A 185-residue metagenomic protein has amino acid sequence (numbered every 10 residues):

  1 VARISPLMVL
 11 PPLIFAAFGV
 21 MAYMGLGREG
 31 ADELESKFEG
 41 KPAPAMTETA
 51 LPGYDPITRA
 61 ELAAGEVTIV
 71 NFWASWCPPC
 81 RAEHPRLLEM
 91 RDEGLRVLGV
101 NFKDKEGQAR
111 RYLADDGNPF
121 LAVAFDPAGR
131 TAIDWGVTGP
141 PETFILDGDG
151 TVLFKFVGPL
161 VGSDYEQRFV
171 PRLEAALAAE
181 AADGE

Functional and structural regions predicted by a protein language model:
V1-T49, E185: N-terminal targeting signals for export/organelle localization
R28-E29, T49-P56, V123-D126: Short gly/ser/thr-rich secondary-structure transition/capping motifs
M46-I69: A short beta-strand-turn-helix
E66-T68, F72-W76, G139: Short pre-active-site segment immediately N-terminal to redox-active cysteine/selenocysteine motifs in thiol-based
I69-V70, V97, T143: Hydrophobic beta-strand anchors of alpha/beta hydrolase catalytic cores
S75-A82, I133-D134, E142: C-type cytochrome heme c attachment motif
R81-G117, D126-I133: Structural microenvironment flanking redox-active thiols in thiol-disulfide oxidoreductases
D115-P119, D126-L177: Thiol/disulfide oxidoreductase modules built on the thioredoxin-like
